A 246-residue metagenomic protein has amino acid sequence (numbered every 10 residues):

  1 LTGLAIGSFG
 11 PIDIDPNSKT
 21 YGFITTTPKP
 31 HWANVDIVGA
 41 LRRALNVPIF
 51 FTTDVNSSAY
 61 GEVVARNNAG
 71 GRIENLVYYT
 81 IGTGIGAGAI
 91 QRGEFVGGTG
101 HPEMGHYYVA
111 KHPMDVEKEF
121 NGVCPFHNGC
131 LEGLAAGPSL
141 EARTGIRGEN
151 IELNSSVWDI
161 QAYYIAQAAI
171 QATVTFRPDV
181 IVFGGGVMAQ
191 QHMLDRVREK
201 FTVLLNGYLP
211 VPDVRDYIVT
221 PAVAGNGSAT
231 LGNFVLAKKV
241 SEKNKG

Functional and structural regions predicted by a protein language model:
L1-G3, I12-Y21, G39-I49, G61-V77 (+1 more regions): ATP-binding/phosphotransfer module of carbohydrate and carboxylate kinases, centering on a glycine-rich
F9: Conserved NAD(P)H cofactor-binding loop of Rossmann-fold oxidoreductase domains
S18-H31: A charged helix-plus-loop insertion that forms the helical arch/lid used to bind and gate nucleic-acid substrates
D54, G82, N233: Active-site glycine-centered loops adjacent to acidic/histidine catalytic or metal-binding residues that shape
I85-I90: Short beta-strand scaffold segments in enzyme catalytic cores
G100-D115: A short, polar/charged loop-to-alpha-helix boundary motif
